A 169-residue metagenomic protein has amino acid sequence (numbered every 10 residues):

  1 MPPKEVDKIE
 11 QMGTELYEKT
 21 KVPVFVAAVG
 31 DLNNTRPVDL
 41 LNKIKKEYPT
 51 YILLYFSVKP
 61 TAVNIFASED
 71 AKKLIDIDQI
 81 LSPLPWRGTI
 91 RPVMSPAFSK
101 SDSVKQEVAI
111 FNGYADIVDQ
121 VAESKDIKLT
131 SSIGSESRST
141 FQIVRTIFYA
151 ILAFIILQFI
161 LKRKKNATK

Functional and structural regions predicted by a protein language model:
M1-F141: Folded, non-transmembrane soluble domains that reside on the lumenal/extracytoplasmic side of membranes
T130-K169: C-terminal single-pass membrane-anchor helix
